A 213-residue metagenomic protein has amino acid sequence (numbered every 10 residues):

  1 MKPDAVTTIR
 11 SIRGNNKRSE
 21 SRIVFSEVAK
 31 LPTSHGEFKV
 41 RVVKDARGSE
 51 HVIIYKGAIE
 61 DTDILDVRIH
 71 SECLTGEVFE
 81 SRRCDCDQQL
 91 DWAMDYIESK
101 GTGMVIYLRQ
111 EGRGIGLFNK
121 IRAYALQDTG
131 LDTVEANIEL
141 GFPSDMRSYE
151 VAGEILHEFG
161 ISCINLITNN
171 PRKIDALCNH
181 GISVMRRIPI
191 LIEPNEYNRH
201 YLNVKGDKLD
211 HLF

Functional and structural regions predicted by a protein language model:
M1-F213: Catalytic domains of riboflavin
